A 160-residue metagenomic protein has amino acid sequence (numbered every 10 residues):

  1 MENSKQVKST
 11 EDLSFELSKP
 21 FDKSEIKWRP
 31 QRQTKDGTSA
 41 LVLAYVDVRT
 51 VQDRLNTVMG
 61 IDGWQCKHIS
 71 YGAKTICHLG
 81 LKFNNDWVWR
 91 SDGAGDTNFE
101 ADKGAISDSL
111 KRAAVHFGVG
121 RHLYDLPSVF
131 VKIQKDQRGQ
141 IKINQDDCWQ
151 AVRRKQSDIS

Functional and structural regions predicted by a protein language model:
M1-L41: N-terminal, Lys/Arg- and Ser/Thr-rich interaction peptides
L41, V46-S157: Positively charged, aromatic-enriched nucleic acid-contacting surfaces
S160: Accessory terminal regions of nucleic-acid processing enzymes
